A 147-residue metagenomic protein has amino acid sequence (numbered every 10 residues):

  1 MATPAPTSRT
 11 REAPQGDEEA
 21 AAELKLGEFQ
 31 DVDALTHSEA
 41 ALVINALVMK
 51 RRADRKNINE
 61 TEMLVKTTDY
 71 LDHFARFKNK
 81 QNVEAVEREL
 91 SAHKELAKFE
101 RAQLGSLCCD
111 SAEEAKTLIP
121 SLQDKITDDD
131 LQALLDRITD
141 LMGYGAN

Functional and structural regions predicted by a protein language model:
M1-H93, K98, Q103, C109-E113 (+3 more regions): Structure-specific DNA junction-binding interface
A133-N147: C-terminal helix/juxtamembrane-tail motif
